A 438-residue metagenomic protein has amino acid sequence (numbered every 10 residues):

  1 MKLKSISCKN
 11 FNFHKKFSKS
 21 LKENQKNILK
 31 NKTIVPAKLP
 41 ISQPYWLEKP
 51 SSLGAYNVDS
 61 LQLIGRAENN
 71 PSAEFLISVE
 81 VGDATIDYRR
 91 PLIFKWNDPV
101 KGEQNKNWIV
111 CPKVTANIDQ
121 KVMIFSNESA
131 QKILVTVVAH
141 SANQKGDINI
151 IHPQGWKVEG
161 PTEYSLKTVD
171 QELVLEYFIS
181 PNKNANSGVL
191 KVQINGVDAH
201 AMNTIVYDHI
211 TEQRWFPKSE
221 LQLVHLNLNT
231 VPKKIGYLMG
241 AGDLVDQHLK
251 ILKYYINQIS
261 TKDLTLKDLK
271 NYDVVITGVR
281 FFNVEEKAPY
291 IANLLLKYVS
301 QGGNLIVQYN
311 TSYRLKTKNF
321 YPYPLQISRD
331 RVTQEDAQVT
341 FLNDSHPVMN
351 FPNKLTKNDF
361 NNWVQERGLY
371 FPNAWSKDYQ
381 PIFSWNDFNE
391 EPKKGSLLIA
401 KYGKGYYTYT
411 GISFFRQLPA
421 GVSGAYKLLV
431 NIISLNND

Functional and structural regions predicted by a protein language model:
M1-V224, T230: Long beta-sheet-rich domains in secretory-pathway and surface-associated proteins
A199-G278, R416, S434-N437: Aromatic-Pro/Gly-enriched surface loop or interdomain linker that acts as a lid/target-recognition segment
K218-L221, T261-L264, Y290-N293, E391-L397: Alpha-helical scaffolding within the catalytic cores of extracellular/periplasmic polymer-degrading hydrolases
V245, G278, I291-L294, A425-L429: Stable alpha-helical elements in mature extracytoplasmic
D273-G278, I306, Y407-G411: Structural motif
R280-F360: A glycine-rich, often tryptophan-bearing local segment used as a flexible ligand/cofactor-contacting loop or short
R331-G421, N437: Catalytic beta-strand/loop cores that center a nucleophilic Ser/Cys/Thr and support acyl-enzyme chemistry
